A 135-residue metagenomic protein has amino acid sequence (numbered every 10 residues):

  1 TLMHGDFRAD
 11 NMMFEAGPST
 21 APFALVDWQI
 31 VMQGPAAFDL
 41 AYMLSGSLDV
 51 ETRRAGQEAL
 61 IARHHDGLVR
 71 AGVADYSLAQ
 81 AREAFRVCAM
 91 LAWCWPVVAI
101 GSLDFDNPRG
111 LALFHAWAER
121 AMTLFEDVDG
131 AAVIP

Functional and structural regions predicted by a protein language model:
T1-A36: Active-site acidic catalytic loop and adjacent metal/ATP-binding pocket of ATP-dependent phosphoryl transfer enzymes
N11, E51-R54, F125: Short, surface-exposed, polar/charged, turn-prone segments marking secondary-structure boundaries
I30-G72, A89-R109: Active-site activation/catalytic loop segments of kinase-like enzymes and analogous catalytic loops in related
P35, S77, A112-H115: Secondary-structure junction/capping motif
V73-A89: All-alpha amphipathic helical-bundle segments outside canonical DNA-binding/catalytic cores that form hydrophobic
L91-P135: ATP/Mg2+ or Mg2+-diphosphate-binding catalytic cores that bind nucleotide phosphates or diphosphates via glycine-rich
